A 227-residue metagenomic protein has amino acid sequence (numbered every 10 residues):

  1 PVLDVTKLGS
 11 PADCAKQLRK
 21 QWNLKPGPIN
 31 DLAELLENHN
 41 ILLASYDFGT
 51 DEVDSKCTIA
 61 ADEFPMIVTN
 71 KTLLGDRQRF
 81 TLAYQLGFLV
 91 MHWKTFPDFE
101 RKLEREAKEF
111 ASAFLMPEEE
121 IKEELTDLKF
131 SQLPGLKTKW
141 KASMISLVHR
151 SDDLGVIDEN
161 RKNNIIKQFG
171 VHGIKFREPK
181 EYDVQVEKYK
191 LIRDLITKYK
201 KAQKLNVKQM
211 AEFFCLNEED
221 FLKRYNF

Functional and structural regions predicted by a protein language model:
P1-F227: Active-site hotspot residues in diverse enzymes, especially metal/ion-binding acidic/histidine motifs
